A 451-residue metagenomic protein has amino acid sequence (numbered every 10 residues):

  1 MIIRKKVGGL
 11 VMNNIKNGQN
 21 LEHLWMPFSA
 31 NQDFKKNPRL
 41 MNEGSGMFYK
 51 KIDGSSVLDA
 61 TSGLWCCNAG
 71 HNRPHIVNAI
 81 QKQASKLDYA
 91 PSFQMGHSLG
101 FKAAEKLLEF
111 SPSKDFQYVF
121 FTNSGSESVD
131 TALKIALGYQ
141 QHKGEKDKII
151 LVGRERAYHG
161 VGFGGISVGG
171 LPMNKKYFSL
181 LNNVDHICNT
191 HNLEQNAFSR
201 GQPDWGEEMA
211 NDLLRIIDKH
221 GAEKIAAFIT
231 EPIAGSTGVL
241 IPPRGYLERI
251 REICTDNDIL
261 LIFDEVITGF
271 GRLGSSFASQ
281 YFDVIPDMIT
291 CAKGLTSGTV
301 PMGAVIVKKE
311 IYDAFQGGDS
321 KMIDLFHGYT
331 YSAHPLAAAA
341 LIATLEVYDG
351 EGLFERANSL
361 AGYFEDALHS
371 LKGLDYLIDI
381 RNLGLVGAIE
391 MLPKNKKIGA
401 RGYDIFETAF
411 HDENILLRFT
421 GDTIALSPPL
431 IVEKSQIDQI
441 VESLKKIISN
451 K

Functional and structural regions predicted by a protein language model:
M1-V11: Short, Lys/Arg-enriched N-terminal segments with co-localized hydrophobic residues within the first ~10-30 amino acids
V11-K451: Conserved N-terminal phosphate-binding loop of PLP-dependent enzymes in the Aspartate aminotransferase
